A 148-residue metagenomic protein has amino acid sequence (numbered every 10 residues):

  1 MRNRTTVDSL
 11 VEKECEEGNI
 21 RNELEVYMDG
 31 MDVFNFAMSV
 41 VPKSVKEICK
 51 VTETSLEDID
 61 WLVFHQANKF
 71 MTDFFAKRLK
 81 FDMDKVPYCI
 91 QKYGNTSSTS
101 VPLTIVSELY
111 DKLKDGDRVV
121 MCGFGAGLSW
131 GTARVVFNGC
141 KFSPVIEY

Functional and structural regions predicted by a protein language model:
M1-I90, C140-Y148: Hydrophobic pocket-lining "lid/loop/helix" segments that shape and contact the acyl-thioester
S44-V45, F75, V101-E108: Buried hydrophobic packing segments
N68-F70, Y93-G94, A126-L128: Short Gly/Pro-enriched loop/turn and capping motifs at secondary-structure junctions
K77, G94-N95, R118: Short secondary-structure boundary micro-motifs
C89-V101: Active-site-adjacent helical/loop segments in soluble small-molecule enzymes
P102-Y148: Conserved beta-strand-centric core segments of catalytic alpha/beta enzyme folds
